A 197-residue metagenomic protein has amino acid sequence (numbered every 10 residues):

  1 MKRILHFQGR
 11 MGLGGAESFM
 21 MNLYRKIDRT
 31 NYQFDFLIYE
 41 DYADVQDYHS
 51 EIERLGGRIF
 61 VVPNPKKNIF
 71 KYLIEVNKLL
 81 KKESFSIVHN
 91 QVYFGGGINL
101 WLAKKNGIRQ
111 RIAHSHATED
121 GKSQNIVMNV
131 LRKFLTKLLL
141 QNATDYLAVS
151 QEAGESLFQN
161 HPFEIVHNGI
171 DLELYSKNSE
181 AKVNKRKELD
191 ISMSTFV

Functional and structural regions predicted by a protein language model:
K2-F7, S192-V197: Conserved donor-binding/catalytic core segment of Leloir-type glycosyltransferases
I4, I87, A103-E119, L147: Active-site proximal beta-strand in glycosyltransferases
H6-K67: N-terminal strand-loop element at the rim of the active site of nucleotide-sugar-dependent glycosyltransferases
I74-N77, N129-Y146, Q159-H161: Membrane-proximal helix-turn-helix segments that form the acceptor-binding/catalytic region of lipid-linked
V88, N142-S150, E164: A short beta-strand/loop micro-motif in the catalytic core of glycosyltransferases that engages the nucleotide-sugar
N90-I98: Short His-centered aromatic/hydrophobic patch
E152, G169: Carbohydrate-associated surface elements
S176-I191: A short helix/loop element that forms part of the nucleotide-sugar donor recognition site in Leloir-type
